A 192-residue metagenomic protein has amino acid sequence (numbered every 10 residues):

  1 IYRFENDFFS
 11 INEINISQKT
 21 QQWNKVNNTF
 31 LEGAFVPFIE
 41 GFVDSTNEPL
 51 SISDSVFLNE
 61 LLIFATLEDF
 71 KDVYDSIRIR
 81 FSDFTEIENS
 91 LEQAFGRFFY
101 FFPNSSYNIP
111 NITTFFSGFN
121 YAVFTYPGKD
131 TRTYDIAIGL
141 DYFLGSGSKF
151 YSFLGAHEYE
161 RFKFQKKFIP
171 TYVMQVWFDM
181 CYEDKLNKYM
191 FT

Functional and structural regions predicted by a protein language model:
I1-N59: N-terminal mature-domain "stem" immediately C-terminal to a signal peptide or N-terminal signal-anchor/transmembrane
F57-T192: Acidic/His-rich structured neighborhood in mature extracellular/periplasmic domains
